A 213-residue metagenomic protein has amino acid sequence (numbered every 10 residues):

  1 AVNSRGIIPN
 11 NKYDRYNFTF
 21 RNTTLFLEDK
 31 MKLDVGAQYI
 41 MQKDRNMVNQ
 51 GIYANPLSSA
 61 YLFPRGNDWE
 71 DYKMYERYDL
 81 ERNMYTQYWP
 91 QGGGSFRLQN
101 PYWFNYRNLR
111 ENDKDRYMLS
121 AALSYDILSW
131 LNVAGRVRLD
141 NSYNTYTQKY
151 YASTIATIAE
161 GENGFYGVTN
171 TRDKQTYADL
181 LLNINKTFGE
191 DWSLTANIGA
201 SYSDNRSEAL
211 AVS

Functional and structural regions predicted by a protein language model:
A1-N3: Transmembrane beta-strand segments that form the barrel wall of outer-membrane beta-barrel proteins
I7-N11, R21-R116, A134-S213: Surface-exposed loop/interface segments of Gram-negative outer-membrane beta-barrel transport/assembly proteins
N17-F18: Strand-loop-strand
L119: A cytosolic small-molecule/anion-sensing beta-strand core signal
D126: Functionally critical loop-and-helix segments that line ligand-binding/catalytic clefts of soluble enzyme domains
